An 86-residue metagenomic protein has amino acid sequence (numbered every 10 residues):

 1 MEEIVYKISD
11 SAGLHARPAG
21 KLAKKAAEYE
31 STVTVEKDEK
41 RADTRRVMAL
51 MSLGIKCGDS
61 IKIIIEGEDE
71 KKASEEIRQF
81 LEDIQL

Functional and structural regions predicted by a protein language model:
M1-V5, S60-K62: Intrinsic-disorder/low-complexity, polar/charged segments enriched in Ser/Thr/Lys/Arg/Asp/Glu/Gln
K7-M48, S52-C57, I65: Compact, glycine-rich, soluble single-domain proteins
S52-L86: C-terminal structural segments of small proteins and small subunits
